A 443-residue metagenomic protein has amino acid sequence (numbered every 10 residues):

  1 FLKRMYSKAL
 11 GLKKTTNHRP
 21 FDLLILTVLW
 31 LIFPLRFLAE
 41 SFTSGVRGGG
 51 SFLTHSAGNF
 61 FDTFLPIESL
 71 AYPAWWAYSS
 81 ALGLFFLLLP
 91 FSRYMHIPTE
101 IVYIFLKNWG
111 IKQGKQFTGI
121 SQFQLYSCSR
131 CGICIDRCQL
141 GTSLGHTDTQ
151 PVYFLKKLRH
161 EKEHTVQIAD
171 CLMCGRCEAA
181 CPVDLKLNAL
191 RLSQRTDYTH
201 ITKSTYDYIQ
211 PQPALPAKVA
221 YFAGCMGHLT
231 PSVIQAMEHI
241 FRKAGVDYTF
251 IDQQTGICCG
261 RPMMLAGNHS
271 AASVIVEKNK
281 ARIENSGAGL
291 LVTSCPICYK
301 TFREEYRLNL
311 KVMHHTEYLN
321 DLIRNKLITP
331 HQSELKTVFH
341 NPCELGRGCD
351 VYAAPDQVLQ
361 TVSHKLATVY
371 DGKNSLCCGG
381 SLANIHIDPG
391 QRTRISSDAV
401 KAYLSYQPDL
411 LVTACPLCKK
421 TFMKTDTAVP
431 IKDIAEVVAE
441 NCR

Functional and structural regions predicted by a protein language model:
F1-G119, I135, Y198: Membrane-embedded alpha-helical bundles of multi-pass integral membrane proteins
L10-T15, D184-K186, Q235: "Short basic amphipathic alpha-helical interaction patches in structured regions
N17-P20, P66-W75, F117-S129, K157-M173: Flexible gly/pro/ser-rich segments immediately N-terminal to CXXCH heme-c attachment motifs in exported/periplasmic
H18, D22, F86-L89, Y126 (+5 more regions): Conserved aromatic-histidine-acidic binding/catalytic patches
L26-F33, R130-I133, R137, M173-R176 (+4 more regions): Alpha-helical scaffold segments in carbohydrate-active enzymes
L65, G114, Q122-L125, A179-A180 (+1 more regions): Iron-sulfur cluster-binding electron-transfer modules in prokaryotic oxidoreductases
I97-I120, L144-K162, Q235, Y352-T361 (+1 more regions): Short, charged low-complexity linear segments at domain edges
T99, S129, I133-H160, V166-D197 (+2 more regions): Iron-sulfur cluster-binding cysteine motifs and their immediate structural context in ferredoxin-like electron-transfer
